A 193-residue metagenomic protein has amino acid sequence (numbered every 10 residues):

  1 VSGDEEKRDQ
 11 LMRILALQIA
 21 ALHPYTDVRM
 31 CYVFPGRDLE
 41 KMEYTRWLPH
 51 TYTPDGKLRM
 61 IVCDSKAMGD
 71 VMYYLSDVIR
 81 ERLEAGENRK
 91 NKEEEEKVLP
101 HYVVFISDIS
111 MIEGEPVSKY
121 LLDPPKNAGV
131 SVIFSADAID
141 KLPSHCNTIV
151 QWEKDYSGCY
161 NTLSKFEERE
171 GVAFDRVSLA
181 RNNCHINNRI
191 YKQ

Functional and structural regions predicted by a protein language model:
V1-Q193: Accessory regions of macromolecular translocation/handling assemblies
